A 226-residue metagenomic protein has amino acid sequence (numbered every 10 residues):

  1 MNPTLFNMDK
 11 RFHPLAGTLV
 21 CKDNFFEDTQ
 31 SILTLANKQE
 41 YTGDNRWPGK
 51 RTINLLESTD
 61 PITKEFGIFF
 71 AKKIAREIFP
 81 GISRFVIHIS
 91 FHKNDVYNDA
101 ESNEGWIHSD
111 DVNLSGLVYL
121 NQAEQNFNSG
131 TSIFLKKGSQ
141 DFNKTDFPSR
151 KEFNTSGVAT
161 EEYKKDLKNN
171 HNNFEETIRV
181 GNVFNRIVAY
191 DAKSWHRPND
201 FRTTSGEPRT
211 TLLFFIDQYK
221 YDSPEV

Functional and structural regions predicted by a protein language model:
M1-A189, K193-V226: Fe(II)/2-oxoglutarate oxygenase catalytic core
